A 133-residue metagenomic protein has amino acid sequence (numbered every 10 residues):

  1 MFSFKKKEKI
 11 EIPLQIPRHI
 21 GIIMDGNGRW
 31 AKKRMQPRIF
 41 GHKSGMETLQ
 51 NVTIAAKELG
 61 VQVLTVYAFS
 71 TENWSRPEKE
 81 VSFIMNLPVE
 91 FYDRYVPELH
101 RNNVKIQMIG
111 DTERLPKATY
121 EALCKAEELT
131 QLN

Functional and structural regions predicted by a protein language model:
M1-N133: Flexible, compositionally biased loop and terminal segments
